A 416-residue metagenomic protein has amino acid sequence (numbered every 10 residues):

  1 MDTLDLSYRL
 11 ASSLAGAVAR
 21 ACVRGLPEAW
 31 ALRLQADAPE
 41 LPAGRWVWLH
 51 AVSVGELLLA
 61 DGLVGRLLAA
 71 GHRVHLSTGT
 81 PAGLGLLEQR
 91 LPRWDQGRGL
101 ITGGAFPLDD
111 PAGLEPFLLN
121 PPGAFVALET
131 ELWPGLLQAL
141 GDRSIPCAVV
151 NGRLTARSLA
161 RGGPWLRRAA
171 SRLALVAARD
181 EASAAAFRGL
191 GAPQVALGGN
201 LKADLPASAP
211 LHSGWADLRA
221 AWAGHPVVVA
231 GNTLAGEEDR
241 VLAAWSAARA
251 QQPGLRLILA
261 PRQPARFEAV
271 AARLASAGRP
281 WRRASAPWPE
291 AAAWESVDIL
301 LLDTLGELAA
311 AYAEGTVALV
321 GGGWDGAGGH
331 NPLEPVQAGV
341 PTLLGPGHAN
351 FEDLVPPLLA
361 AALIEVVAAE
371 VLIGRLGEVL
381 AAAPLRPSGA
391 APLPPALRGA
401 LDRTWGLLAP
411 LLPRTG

Functional and structural regions predicted by a protein language model:
M1-R33: A transmembrane-helix-recognition feature enriched in membrane-embedded lipid enzymes and envelope glyco-/phospholipid
P27-P39, A43-H212, V229, T233-A235 (+2 more regions): Active-site and donor-binding regions of nucleotide-sugar-utilizing enzymes
A43-V47, A221-V228, E238-D239, P253-R256: Charged active-site motifs of nucleotide-sugar-dependent glycosyltransferases
G62, H72, S77, L84 (+1 more regions): Donor-nucleotide binding loops and adjacent catalytic segments primarily of GT-B fold Leloir glycosyltransferases
N120-A124, E295-A327: Acidic donor-binding loop of glycosyltransferase active sites
L136, E237, E307, H330-N331 (+1 more regions): Conserved sugar-transfer catalytic core signal across GT-A, GT-B, and GT-C glycosyltransferases
L173, G189, A313-P394: Catalytic binding pocket for nucleotide-activated donors in carbohydrate/polymer assembly enzymes
A396-G416: C-terminal alpha-helical cap of glycosyltransferases
